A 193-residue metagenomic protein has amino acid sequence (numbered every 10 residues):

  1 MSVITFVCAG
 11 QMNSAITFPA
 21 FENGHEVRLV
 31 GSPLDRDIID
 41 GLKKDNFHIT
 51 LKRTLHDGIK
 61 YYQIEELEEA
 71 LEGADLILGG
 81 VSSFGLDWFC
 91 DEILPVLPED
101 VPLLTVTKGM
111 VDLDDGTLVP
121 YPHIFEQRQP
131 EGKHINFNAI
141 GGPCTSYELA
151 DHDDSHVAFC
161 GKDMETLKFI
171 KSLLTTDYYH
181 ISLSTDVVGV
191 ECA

Functional and structural regions predicted by a protein language model:
M1-T54, K60-Y62, E92, L113: NAD(P)+-binding Rossmann beta1-loop-alpha1 motif at the extreme N-terminus of oxidoreductases
I4, E26-V27, I135-F137, I181: Hydrophobic anchor at the start of a short beta-strand that flanks the dinucleotide cofactor-binding loop
C8, G31, T105-T107, G141 (+1 more regions): Short beta-strand/turn micro-motifs composed of small residues that flank or help shape donor/cofactor-binding pockets
D57-G73: Short acidic low-complexity segments
Q63-E65, A139-G141, L183-T185: Short loop/edge segments at beta-strand edges and connector loops that shape dinucleotide/nucleotide cofactor-binding
E72, L76-D153, K171: Rossmann-like NAD(P)(H) cofactor-binding subdomain of soluble oxidoreductases
V96, R128-N136, D154-A193: Internal alpha-helical scaffold of NAD(P)-dependent oxidoreductase catalytic cores
